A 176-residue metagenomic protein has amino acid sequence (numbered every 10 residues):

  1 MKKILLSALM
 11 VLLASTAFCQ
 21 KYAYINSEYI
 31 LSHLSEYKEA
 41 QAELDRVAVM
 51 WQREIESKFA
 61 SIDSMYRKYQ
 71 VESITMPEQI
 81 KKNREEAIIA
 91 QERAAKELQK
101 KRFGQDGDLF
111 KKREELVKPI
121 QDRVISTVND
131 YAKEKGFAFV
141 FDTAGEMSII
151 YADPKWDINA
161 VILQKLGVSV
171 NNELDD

Functional and structural regions predicted by a protein language model:
M1-I4: Positively charged n-region of N-terminal signal peptides that target proteins for export
L6-V11: Hydrophobic alpha-helical targeting segments used for export or membrane insertion
L13-C19: Sec/Tat signal peptide C-region and signal peptidase I cleavage site
Q20-D176: Amphipathic, charged alpha-helical segments and their helix-to-coil junctions in extracytoplasmic/peripheral assemblies
